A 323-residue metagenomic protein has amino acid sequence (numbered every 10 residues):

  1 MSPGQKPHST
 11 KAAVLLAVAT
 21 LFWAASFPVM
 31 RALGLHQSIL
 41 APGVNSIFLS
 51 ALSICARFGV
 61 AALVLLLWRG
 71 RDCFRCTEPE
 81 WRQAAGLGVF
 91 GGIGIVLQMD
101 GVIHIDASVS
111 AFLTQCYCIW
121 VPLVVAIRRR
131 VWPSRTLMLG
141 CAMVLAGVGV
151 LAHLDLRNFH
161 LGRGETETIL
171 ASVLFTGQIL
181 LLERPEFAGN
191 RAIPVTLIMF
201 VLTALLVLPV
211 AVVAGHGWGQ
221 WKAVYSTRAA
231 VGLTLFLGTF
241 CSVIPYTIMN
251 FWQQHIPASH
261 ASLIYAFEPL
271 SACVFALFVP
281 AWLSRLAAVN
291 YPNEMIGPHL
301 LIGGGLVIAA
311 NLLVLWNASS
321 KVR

Functional and structural regions predicted by a protein language model:
M1-L52, V89, I93, L97 (+3 more regions): Glycine-/small-residue-enriched transmembrane alpha-helix faces in small-molecule transporters and effluxers
S2, I54, F58, H153-L154 (+2 more regions): C-terminal-most transmembrane helix of multi-pass membrane proteins
K11-T20, L66-Q98, R163-A171, W221-I244 (+1 more regions): Loop-to-transmembrane-helix transition segments
R31-V44, A152-G162, V213-A229, A281-I296: Membrane-interface helix termini and inter-helical loops of multi-pass transporters
L35-I93, W120-V124, L174-L182, L197-G215 (+1 more regions): Transmembrane alpha-helices of multi-pass small-molecule transport proteins
L52-C55, G59, M99-L137, A171-V173 (+1 more regions): Specific alpha-helical transmembrane segments that line the substrate/conduction pathway and gating interfaces
G92-V96, S110-C116, L182-A204, T239-F278: Helix-helix packing/entry segments at the starts of transmembrane helices
T114, I127-V150, L161-E165, A281-A310: Loop-to-transmembrane alpha-helix entry segments
